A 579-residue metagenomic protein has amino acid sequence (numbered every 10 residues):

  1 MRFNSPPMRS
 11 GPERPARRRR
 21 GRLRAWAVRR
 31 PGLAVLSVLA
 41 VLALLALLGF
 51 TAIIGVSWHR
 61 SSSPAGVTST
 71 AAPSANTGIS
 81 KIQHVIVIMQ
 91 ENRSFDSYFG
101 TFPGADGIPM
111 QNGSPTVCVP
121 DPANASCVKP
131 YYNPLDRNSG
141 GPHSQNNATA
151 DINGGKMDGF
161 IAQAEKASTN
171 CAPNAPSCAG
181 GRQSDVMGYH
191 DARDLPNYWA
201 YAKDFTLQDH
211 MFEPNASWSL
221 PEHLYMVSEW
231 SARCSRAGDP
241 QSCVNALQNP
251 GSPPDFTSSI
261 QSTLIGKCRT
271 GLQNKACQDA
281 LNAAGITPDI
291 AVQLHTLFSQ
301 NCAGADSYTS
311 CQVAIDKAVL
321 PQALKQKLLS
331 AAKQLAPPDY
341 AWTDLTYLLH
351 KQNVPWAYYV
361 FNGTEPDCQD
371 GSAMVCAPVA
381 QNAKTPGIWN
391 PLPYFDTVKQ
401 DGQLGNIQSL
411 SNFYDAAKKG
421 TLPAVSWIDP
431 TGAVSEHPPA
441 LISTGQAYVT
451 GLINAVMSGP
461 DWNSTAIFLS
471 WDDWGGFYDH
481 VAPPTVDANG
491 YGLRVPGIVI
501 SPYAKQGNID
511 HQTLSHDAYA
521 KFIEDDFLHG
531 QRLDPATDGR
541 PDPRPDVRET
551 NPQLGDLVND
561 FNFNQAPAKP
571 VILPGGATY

Functional and structural regions predicted by a protein language model:
M1-L33, L349, I428: Terminal targeting segments of Actinobacterial cell-envelope proteins
N4-M8, S37, T68-T70: Intrinsic-disorder/low-complexity detector
R29, V38-L44, S80, D461: Hydrophobic alpha-helical segments and their boundary regions
A34-S37, T421: Alpha-helical transmembrane segments of integral membrane proteins
S37, V41-V56: Hydrophobic alpha-helical membrane-insertion segments, chiefly the h-region of N-terminal signal peptides
F50-Y579: N-terminal pro-sequences and low-complexity stem/linker regions of secreted or lumenal proteins
